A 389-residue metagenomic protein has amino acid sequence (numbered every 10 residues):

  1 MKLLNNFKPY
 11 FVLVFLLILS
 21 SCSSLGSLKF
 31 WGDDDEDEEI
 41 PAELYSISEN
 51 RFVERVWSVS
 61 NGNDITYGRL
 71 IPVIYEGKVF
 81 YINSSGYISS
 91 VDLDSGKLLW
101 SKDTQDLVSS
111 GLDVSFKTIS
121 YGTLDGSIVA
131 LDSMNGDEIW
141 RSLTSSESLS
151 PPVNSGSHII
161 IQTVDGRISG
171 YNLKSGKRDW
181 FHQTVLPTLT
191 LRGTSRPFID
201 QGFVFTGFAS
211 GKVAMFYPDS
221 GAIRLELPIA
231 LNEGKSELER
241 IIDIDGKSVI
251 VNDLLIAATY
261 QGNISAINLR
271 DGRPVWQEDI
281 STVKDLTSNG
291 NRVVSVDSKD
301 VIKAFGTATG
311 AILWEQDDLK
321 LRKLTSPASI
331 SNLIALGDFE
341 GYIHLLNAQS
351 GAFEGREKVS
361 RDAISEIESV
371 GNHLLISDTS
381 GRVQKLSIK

Functional and structural regions predicted by a protein language model:
M1-S24: Sec-dependent bacterial lipoprotein signal peptides
L19-E43: Bacterial Sec signal peptide processing site at the extreme N-terminus
L28, D35-E38, S48-V73, W100-S115 (+6 more regions): Extracytoplasmic beta-rich repeat domains
N83, T123, T163-V164, F208 (+4 more regions): Structural signature of WD-repeat beta-propellers
D92-S95, D132-N135, N172-G176, Y217-G221 (+4 more regions): Short loop/turn segments that connect beta-strands within beta-propeller blades
V359-K389: Blade-level signature of beta-propeller repeat domains, shared across WD40, Kelch, NHL, RCC1 and BNR/Asp-box propellers
